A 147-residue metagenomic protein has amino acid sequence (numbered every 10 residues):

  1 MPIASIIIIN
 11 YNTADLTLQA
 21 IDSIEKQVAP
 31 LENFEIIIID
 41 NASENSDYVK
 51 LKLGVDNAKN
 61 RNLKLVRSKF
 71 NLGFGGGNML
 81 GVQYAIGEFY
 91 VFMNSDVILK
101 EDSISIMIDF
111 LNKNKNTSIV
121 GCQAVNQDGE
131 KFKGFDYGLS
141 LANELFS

Functional and structural regions predicted by a protein language model:
A4-L16, A20, Q27, I39 (+1 more regions): A conserved hydrophobic helix/loop-capping motif in glycosyltransferases and polysaccharide synthases
S23, I38-L51: A conserved acidic beta->alpha catalytic loop
S23-N33: Short, acidic, metal-binding catalytic loop of nucleotide-sugar glycosyltransferases
N33-A42, K64-S68: Short beta-strand/loop segment that forms part of the nucleotide-sugar
R67-A85: Glycine-rich, basic loop-to-helix element that forms the pyrophosphate-binding segment of sugar-nucleotide handling
Y90: Short aromatic/hydrophobic "clamp" motif used to bind/position activated sugar donors
N94-I98: The conserved acidic donor/metal-binding loop of glycosyltransferases
E101-G134: Conserved donor NDP-sugar-binding/catalytic core segment of glycosyltransferases
